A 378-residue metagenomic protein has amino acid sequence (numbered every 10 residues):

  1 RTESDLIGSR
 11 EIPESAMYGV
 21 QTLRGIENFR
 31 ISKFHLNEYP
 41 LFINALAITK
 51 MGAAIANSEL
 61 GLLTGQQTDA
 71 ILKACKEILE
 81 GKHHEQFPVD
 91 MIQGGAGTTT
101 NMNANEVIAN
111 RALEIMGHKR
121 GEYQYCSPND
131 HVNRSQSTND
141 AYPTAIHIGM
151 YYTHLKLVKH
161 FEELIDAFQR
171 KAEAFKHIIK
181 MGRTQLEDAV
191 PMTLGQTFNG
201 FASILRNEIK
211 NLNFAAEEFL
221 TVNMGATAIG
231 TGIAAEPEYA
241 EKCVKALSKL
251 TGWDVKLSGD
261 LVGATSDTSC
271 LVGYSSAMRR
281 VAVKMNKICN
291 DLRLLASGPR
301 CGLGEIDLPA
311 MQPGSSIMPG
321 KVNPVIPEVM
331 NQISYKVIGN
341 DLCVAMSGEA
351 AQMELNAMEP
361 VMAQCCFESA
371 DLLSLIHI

Functional and structural regions predicted by a protein language model:
R1-I376: Conserved, well-structured ligand/cofactor-binding cores
